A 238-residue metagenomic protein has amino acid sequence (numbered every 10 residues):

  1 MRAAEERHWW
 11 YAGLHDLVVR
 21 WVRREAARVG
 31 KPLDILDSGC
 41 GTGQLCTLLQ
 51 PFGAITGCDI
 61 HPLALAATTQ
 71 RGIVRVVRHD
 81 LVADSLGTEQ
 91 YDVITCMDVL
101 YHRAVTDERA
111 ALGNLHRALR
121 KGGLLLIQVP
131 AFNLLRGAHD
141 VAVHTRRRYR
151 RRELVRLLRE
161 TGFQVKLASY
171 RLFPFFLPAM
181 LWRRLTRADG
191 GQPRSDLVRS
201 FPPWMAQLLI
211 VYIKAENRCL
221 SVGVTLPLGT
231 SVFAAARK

Functional and structural regions predicted by a protein language model:
M1-E89, V93-M97, L112, C219 (+1 more regions): Conserved N-terminal segment of class I S-adenosyl-L-methionine
T47, A104-E108, G137: Short N-terminal helix/helix-N-cap motif within the alpha/beta-hydrolase-1
D98-H102: Short catalytic micro-motifs in class I SAM-dependent methyltransferases
R109-L124: A short glycine-rich, Lys/Arg-flanked "PGG" loop and its adjoining helix->strand segment in the class I
L125-R147, E153-R156: Short, glycine-/aromatic-enriched active-site segment of Class I SAM-dependent methyltransferases
F163-F173: Conserved S-adenosyl-L-methionine
F175-K238: A C-terminal cap/extension of S-adenosyl-L-methionine-dependent methyltransferases that defines the acceptor-substrate
